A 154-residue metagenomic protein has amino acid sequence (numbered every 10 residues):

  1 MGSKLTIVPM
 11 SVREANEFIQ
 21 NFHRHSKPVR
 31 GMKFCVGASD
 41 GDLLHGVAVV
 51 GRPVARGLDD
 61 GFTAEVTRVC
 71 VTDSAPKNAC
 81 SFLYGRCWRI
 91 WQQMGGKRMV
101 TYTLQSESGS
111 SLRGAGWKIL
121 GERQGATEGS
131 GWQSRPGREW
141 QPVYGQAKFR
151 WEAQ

Functional and structural regions predicted by a protein language model:
M1-R30: Short amphipathic alpha-helix that is part of the acyltransferase structural core
T6-P9, K33, S39, G51-V143: Acyl-donor binding region in acyl/amide transferases
E14-E17, S26, H45, G57 (+1 more regions): A broad, structure-centric signal for solvent-exposed, well-ordered loop/edge residues that line or flank functional
I19, M32-A48: Conserved beta-hairpin
N21, H25-P28, G37, C87 (+2 more regions): Generic signature of intrinsically disordered, low-complexity segments enriched in small/polar residues
L43, V143-Q146: Phosphate/dinucleotide-binding and metal-coordinating scaffold of catalytic cores in nucleotide-dependent enzymes
F149-Q154: Conserved beta strand-loop-helix elements of the APE1-like EEP
